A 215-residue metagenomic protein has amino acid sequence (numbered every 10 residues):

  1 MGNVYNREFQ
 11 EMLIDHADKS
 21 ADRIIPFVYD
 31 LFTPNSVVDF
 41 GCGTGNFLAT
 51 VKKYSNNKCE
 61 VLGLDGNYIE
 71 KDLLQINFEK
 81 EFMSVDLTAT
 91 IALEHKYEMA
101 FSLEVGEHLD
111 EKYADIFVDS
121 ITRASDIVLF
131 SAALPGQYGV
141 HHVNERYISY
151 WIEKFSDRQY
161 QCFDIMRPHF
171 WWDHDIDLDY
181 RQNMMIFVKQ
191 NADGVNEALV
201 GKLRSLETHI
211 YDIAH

Functional and structural regions predicted by a protein language model:
M1-F101, K112-A124, Y138, H142-Y150 (+3 more regions): Conserved N-terminal segment of class I S-adenosyl-L-methionine
V105: Hydrophobic adenine-recognition pocket in adenosine-nucleotide-binding enzymes
H108-L109: A short His-aromatic
S125-P135: Conserved beta-strand signature within the Rossmann-like core of class I S-adenosyl-L-methionine
